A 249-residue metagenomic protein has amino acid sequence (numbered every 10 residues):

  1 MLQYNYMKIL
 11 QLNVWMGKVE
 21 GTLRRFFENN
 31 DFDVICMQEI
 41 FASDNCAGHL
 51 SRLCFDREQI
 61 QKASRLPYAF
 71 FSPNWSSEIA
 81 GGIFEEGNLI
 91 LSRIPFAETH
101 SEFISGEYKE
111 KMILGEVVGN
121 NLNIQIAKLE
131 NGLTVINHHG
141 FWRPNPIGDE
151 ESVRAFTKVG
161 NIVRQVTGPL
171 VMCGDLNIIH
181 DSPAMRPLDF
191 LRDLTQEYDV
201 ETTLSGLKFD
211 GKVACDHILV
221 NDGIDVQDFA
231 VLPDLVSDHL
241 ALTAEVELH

Functional and structural regions predicted by a protein language model:
M1-V34, Y68-F71, W75-S76, G81-H249: Active-site regions of metal-assisted phosphoester/phosphodiester hydrolases, unifying DNase/endonuclease modules
N30-N45: Short, conserved active-site loops that position catalytic residues or coordinate cofactors/metal ions across diverse
A42-F55, A80-G81, I147-G148: Short, flexible/disordered intra-domain loops and linkers
L53, L66-P67: Short acidic, glycine/proline-enriched helix-loop-strand junctions
E58-Q59: Active-site phosphate/pyrophosphate- and oxyanion-stabilizing loops and adjacent acidic/basic residues in soluble
